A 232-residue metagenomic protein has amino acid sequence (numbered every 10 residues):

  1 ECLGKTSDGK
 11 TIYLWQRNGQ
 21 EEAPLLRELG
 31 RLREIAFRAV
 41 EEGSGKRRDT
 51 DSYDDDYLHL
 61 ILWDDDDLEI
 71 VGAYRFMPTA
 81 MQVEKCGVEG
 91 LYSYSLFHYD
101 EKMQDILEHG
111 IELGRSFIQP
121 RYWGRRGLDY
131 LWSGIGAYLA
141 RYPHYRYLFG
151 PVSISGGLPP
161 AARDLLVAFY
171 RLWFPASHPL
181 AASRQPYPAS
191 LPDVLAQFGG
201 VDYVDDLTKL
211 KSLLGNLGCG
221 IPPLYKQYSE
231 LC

Functional and structural regions predicted by a protein language model:
E1-K10, A196-V201: Short, compositionally biased low-complexity segments
G4-H59, W63-G72: Short amphipathic alpha-helix that is part of the acyltransferase structural core
P24, E34, S44-R47, A80-C232: Acyl-donor binding region in acyl/amide transferases
D66, M77, F117: Anionic group-transfer/hydrolysis microenvironments
Y74-A80: Short beta->alpha transition motifs characteristic of CBS
